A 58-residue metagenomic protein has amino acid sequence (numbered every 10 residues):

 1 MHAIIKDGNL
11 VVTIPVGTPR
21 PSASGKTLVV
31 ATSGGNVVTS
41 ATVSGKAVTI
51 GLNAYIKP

Functional and structural regions predicted by a protein language model:
M1-P58: Compositionally biased, non-globular sequence tracts
